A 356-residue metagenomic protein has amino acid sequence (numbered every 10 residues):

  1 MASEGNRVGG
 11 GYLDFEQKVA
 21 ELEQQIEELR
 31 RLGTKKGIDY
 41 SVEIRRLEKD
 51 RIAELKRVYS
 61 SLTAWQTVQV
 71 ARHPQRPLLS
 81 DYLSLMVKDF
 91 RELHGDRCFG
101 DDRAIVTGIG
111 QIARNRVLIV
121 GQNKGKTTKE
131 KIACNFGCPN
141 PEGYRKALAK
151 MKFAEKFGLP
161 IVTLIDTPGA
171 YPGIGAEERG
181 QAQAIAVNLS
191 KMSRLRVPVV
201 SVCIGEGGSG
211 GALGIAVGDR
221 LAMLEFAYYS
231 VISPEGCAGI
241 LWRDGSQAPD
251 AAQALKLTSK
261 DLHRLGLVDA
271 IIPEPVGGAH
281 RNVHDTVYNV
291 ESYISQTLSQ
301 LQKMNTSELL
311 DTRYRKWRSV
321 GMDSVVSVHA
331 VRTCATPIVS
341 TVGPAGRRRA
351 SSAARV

Functional and structural regions predicted by a protein language model:
A2-R116, H284-R349, A353-V356: Intrinsically disordered, low-complexity segments enriched in small/flexible residues
D14, R97-G100, G108-Q111, K152 (+3 more regions): Replace "in large, NTP-powered and nucleic-acid-processing enzymes" with "in large, NTP-powered factors and other
L22, T63, I119, D166 (+3 more regions): Terminal peptide-recognition signature
Y40-E43, G143-R145, C237: Short, motif-level signal for alpha-helix interfacial/capping segments enriched in acidic residues and aromatics/proline
S60, D89, F99-D101, I105-T107 (+3 more regions): Glycine-rich beta-alpha loop segments
Q69, I109-Q111, R116-V120, V162-L164 (+4 more regions): Structured core elements
P77-L79, T127-K129, Y171-G173: Short active-site-adjacent helix-start/loop capping segments
I165-S295, S299, K303: Conserved catalytic cores of soluble enzyme domains, especially glycine-rich substrate-binding beta-alpha loops
